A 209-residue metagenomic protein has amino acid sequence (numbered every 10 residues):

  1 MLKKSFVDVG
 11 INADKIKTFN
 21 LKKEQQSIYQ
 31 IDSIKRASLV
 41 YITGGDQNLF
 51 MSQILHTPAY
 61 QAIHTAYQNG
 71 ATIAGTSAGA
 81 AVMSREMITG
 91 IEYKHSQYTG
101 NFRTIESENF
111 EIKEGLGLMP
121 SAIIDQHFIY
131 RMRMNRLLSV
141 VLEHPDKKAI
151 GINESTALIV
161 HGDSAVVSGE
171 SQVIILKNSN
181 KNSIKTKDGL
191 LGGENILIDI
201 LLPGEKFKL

Functional and structural regions predicted by a protein language model:
M1-D8, M87-T89, Y93-L209: C-terminal and late-domain segments of enzyme folds
M1-T43, F207: N-terminal beta1-alpha1 cap of cysteine-dependent amidohydrolase-like domains
K3, Q30-I31, Y60-H64, L137-L138: Short amphipathic alpha-helical segments and helix-helix/interface helices
K23-Q25, D46-L49, G79-V82, I88-T89 (+2 more regions): Solvent-exposed loop/turn segments at secondary-structure junctions within structured extracellular/periplasmic domains
S33-R36, P58-G70: Catalytic-core regions built around general acid/base machinery
S38, F50, A74, A78: A substrate-binding/cap region within the structured catalytic cores of diverse enzymes
T43-G44, Y67-E86: Catalytic nucleophile loop
Q47-T57: Glycine/threonine-rich flexible loop motifs
